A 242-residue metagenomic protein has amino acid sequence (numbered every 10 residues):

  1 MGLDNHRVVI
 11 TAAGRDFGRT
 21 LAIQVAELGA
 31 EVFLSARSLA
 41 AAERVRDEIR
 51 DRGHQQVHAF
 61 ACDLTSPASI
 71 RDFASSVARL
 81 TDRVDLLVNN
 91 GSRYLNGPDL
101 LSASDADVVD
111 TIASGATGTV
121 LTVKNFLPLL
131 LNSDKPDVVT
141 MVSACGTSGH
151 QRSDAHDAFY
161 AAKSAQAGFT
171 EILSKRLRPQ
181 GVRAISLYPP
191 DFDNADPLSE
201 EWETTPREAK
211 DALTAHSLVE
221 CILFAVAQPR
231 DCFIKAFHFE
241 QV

Functional and structural regions predicted by a protein language model:
G14-D16: Conserved glycine-rich cofactor-binding loop
A30-R44: Conserved glycine-rich Rossmann-like NAD(P)H-binding loop of the short-chain dehydrogenase/reductase
L39-A40, F60-F73: The beta1-alpha1 cofactor-binding region of Rossmann-like NAD(H)/NADP(H)-dependent oxidoreductases
N90-N96: Conserved NAD(P)H cofactor-binding loop of Rossmann-fold oxidoreductase domains
P98-L100, S104-D110: Substrate-binding pocket helix/loop in short-chain dehydrogenase/reductase
L131, D137-E171, K175-R178, D191: Catalytic loop of short-chain dehydrogenase/reductase
V182, S186-L187, E203-V242: C-terminal helical subdomain
